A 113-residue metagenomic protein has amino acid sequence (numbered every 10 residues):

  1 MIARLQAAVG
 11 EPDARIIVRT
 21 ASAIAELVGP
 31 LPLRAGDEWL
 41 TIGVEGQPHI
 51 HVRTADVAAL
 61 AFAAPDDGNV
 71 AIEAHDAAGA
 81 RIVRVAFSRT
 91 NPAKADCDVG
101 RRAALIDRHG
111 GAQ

Functional and structural regions predicted by a protein language model:
M1-Q113: Surface-exposed, interaction-prone regions used to assemble/regulate multi-protein complexes
